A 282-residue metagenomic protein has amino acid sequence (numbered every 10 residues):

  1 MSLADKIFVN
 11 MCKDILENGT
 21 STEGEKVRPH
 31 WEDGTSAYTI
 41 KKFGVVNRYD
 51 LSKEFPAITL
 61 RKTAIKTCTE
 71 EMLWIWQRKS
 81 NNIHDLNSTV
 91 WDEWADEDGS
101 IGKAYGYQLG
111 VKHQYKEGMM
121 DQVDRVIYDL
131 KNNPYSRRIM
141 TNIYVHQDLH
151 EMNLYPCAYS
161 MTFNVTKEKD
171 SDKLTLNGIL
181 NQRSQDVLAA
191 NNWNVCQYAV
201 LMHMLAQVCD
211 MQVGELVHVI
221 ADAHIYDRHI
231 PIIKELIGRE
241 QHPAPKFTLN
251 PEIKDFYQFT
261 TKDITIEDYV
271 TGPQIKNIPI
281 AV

Functional and structural regions predicted by a protein language model:
M1-V282: Terminal, non-catalytic protein-protein interaction segments that mediate quaternary/complex assembly
